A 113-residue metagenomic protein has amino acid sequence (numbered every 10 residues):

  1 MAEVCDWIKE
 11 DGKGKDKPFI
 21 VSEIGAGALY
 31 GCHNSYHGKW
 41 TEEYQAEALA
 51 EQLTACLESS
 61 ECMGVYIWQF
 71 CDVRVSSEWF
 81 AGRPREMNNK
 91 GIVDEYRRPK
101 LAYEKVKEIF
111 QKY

Functional and structural regions predicted by a protein language model:
M1-Y113: Substrate-binding clefts and catalytic carboxylate motifs of secreted carbohydrate-active enzymes
